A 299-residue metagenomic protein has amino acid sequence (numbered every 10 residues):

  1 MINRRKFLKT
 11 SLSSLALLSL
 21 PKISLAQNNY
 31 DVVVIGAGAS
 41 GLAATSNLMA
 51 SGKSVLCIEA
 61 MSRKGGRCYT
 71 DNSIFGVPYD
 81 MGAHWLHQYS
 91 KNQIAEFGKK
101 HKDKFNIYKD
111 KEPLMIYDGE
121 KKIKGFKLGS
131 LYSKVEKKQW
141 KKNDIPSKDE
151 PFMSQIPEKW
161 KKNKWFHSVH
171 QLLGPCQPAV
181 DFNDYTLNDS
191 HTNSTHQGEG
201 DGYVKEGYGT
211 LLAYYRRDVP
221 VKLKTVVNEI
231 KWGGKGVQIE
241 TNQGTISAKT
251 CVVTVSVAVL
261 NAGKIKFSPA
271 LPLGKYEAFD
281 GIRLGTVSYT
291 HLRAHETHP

Functional and structural regions predicted by a protein language model:
N3-R293: FAD-dinucleotide binding site
H291, H298-P299: Single conserved hydrophobic/aromatic residue that forms the stacking wall/gate of nucleotide- or nucleobase-binding
